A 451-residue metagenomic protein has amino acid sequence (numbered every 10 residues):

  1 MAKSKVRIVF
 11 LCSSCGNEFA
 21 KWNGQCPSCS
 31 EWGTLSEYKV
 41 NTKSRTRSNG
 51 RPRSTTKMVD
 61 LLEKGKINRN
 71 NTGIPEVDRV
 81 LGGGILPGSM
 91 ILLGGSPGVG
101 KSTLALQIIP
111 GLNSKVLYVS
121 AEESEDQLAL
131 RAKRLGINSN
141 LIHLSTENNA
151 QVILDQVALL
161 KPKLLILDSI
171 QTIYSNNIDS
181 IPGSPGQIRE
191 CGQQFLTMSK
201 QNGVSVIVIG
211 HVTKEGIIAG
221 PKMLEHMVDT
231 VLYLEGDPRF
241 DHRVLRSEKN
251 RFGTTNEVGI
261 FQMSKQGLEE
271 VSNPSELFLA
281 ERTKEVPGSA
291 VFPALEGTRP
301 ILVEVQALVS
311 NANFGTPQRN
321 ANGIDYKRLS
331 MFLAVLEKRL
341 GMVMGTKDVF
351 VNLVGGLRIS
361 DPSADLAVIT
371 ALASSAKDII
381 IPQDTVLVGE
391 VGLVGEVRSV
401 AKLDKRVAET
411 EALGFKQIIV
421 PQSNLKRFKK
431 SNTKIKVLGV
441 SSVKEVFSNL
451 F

Functional and structural regions predicted by a protein language model:
A2-S14, E18-L81, L86-L92, V99-K115 (+5 more regions): Peripheral, non-AAA+ core regions of ATP-driven protein-machinery
S96, A121: P-loop (Walker A) phosphate-binding loop of NTP-binding proteins
V116-S120: Conserved RecA-like ASCE P-loop NTPase motor core of nucleic-acid helicases/translocases
S124: Conserved Rossmann-like nucleotide-cofactor binding loop
L144-S145: Conserved SAM-binding strand-loop segment of SAM-dependent methyltransferases
